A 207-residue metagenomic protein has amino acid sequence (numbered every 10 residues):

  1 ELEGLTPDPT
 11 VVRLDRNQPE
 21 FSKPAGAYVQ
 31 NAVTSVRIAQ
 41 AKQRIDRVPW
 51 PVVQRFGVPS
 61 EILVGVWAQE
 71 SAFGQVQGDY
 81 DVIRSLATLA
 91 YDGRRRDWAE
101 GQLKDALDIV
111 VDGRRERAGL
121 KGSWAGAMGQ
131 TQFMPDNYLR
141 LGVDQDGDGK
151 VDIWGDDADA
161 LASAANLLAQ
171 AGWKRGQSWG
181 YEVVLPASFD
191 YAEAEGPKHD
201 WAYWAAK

Functional and structural regions predicted by a protein language model:
E1-G101, D105-G122, G126, D136-K207: Cell-wall glycan-active module
Q132: Functionally critical loop-and-helix segments that line ligand-binding/catalytic clefts of soluble enzyme domains
